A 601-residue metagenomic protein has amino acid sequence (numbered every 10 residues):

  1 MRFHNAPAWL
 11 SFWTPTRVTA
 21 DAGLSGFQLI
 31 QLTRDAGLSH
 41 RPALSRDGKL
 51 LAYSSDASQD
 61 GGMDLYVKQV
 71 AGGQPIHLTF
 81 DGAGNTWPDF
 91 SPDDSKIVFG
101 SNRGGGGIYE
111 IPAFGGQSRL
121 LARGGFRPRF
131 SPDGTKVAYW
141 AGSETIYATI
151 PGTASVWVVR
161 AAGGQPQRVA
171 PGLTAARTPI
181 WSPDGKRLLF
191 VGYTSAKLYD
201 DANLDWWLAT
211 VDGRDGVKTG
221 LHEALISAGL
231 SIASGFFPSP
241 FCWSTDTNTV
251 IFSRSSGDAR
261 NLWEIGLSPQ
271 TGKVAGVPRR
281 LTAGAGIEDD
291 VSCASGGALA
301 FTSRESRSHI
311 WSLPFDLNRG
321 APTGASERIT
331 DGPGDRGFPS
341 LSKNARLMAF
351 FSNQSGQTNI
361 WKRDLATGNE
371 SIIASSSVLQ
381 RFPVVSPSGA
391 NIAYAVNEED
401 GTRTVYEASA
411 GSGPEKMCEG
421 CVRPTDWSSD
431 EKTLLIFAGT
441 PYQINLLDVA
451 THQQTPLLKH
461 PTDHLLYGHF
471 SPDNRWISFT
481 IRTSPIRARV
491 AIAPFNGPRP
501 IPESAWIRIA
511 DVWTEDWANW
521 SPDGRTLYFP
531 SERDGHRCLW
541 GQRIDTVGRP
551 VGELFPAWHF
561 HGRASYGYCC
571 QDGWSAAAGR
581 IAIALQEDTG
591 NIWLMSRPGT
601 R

Functional and structural regions predicted by a protein language model:
M1-A20, N318: Single-pass transmembrane signal-anchor helices and their membrane-water interface zones
V18-G37, K68-G84, E110-F126, P151 (+13 more regions): Multi-bladed beta-propeller domains
L38-A43, Y53-S58, D64-A71, I76: Folded interaction domains in cell-surface recognition and envelope-stress signaling
L38-S54, F80-G100, R119-I146, V169-W206 (+8 more regions): Conserved beta-propeller blade repeats
K49, M63, G73-I76, S95 (+23 more regions): Glycine-centered loop/turn positions within well-structured domains that cap or flank conserved ligand/cofactor-binding
D60-L65, G105-Y109, I146-W157, L198-W207 (+8 more regions): Structural motif
A345, A577-I581, D588-T589, W593-G599: Gram-negative outer-membrane assembly/targeting C-terminal domains
I486-A488, C569-C570, A578, E587 (+1 more regions): Serine-hydrolase catalytic core recognition
